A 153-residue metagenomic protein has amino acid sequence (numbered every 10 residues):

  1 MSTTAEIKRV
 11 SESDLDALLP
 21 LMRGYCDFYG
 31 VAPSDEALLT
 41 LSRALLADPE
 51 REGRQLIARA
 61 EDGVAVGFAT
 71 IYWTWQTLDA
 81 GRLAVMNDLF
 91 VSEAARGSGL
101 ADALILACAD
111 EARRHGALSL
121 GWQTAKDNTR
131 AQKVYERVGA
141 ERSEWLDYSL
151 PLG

Functional and structural regions predicted by a protein language model:
E6-P20, V31: A short beta-loop-alpha structural element at the N-terminal edge of CoA-dependent acyl/N-acetyltransferase catalytic
P20-P33, T77: Helix-loop element at the rim of GNAT/NAT acetyltransferase active sites that forms part of the acceptor-substrate
P33-E52: Active-site rim helix/loop that mediates acceptor-substrate recognition in acyltransferases
I57, V64-W73, V85: Conserved beta-strand in the GNAT
A58, G97-D102: Glycine-rich acyl-CoA binding loop
L89-R96: A short, internal acetyl-CoA/4′-phosphopantetheine-binding micro-motif in the GNAT/acyltransferase core
D102, L106, K126-E144: Conserved active-site alpha-helix within GNAT-family acetyltransferase domains
R113-Q123: Conserved GNAT acetyl-CoA-binding A-motif
